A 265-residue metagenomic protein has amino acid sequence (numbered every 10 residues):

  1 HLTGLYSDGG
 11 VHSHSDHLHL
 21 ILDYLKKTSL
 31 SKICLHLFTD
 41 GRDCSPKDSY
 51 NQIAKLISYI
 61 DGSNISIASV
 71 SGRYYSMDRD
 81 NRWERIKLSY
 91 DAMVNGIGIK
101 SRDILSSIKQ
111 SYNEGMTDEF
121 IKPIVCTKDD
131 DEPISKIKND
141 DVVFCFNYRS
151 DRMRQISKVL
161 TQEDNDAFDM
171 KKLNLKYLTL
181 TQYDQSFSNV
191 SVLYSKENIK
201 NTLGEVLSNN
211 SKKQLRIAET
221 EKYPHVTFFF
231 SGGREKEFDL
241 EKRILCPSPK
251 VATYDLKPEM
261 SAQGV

Functional and structural regions predicted by a protein language model:
H1-V265: Feature captures the catalytic ectodomains and active-site-proximal regions of enzymes that hydrolyze or transfer
